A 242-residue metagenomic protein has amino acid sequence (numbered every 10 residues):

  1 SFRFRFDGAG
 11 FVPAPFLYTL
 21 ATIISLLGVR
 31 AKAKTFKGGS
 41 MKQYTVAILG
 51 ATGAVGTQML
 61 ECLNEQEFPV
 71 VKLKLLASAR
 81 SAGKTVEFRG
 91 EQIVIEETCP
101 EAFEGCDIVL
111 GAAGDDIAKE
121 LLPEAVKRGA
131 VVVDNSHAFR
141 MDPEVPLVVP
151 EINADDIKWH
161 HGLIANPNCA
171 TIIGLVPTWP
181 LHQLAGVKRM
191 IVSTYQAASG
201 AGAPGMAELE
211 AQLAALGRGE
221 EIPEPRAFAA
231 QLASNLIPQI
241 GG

Functional and structural regions predicted by a protein language model:
S1-F2, A14-F16, L147: Generic low-complexity segments that are intrinsically disordered, proline-rich and/or Lys/Arg-biased
R3-R5, R30: Basic polycationic patches enriched in arginine
A9-G10: Intrinsic, low-complexity polybasic segments
F16-S40: Short, Lys/Arg-enriched N-terminal segments with co-localized hydrophobic residues within the first ~10-30 amino acids
K37-L232: N-terminal Rossmann-like NAD(P) cofactor-binding subdomain of oxidoreductases, focused on the glycine-rich
A229-G242: Oxyanion-binding "anion nests"
